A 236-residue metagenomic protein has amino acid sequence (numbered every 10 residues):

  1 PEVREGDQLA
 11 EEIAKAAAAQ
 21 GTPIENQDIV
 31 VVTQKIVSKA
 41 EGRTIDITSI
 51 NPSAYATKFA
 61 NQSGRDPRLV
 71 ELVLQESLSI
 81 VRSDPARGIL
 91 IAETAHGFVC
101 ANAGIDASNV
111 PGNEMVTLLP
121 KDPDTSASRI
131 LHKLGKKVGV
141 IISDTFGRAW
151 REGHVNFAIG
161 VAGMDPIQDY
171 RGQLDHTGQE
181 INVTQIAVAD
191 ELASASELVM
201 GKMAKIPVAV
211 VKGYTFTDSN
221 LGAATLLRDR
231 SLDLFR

Functional and structural regions predicted by a protein language model:
P1-R236: N-terminal and secondary-structure boundary signal
